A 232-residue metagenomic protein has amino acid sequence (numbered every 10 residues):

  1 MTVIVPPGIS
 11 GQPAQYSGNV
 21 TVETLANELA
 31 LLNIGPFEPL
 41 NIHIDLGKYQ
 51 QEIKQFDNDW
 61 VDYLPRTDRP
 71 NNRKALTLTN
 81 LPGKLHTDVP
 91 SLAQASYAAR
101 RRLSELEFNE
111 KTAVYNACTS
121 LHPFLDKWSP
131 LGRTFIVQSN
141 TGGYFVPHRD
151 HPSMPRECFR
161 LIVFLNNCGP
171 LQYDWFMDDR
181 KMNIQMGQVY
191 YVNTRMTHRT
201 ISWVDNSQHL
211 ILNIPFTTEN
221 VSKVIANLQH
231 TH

Functional and structural regions predicted by a protein language model:
M1-K127: Non-heme Fe(II)/2-oxoglutarate
F135-P155: Conserved short histidine dyad/triad with adjacent acidic residue
Q138, P155-P170: Short, conserved beta-strand element in jelly-roll/cupin
F159-L165, V189-Y191, D205-K223: A short hydrophobic beta-strand segment most commonly corresponding to one strand of the jelly-roll/cupin
F164-Q185: A short beta-strand-loop-beta hairpin characteristic of the jelly-roll/cupin
M182-T197: Conserved metal-binding segment of the jelly-roll/cupin
H198-W203: Asparagine-centered strand-capping/turn motif at beta-strand->loop junctions
S222-H232: Active-site or metal-binding loop neighborhoods of secreted/extracellular toxin and effector enzymes
